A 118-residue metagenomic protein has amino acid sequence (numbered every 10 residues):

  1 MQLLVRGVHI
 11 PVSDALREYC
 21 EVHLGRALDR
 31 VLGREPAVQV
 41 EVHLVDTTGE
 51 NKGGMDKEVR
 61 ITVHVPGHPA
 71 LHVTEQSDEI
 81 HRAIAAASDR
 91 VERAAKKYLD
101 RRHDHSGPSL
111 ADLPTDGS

Functional and structural regions predicted by a protein language model:
M1-S118: N-terminal, polar/charged subdomain of small-to-medium soluble alpha/beta proteins
